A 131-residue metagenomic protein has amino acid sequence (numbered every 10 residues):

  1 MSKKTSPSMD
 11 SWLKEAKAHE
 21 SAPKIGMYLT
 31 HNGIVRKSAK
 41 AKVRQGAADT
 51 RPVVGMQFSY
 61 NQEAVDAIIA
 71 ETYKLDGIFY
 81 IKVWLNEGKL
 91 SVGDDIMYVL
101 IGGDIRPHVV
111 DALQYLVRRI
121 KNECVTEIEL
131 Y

Functional and structural regions predicted by a protein language model:
M1-D95, G102-I105, V110-Y131: N-terminal, polar/charged subdomain of small-to-medium soluble alpha/beta proteins
